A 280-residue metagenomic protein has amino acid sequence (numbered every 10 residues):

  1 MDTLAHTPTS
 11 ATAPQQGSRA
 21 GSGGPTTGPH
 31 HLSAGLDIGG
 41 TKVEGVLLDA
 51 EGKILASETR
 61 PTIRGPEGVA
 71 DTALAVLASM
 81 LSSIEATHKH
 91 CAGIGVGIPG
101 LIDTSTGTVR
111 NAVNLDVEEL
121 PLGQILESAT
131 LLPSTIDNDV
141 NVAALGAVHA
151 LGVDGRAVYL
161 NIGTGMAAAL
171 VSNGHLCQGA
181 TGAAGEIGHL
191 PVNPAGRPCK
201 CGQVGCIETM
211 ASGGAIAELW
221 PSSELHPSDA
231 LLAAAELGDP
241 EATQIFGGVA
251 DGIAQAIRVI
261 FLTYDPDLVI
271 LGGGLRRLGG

Functional and structural regions predicted by a protein language model:
M1-G93, D103-T106, Q124-S134, G146-V158 (+2 more regions): ATP-binding/phosphotransfer module of carbohydrate and carboxylate kinases, centering on a glycine-rich
D37, G95-P99, D137, Y159-G165 (+1 more regions): Short beta-strand segments
E58-R60, V113, A180: Short hydrophobic alpha-helix segments
P61-R64, V117, A184-E186: A short acidic/small-residue loop/turn micro-motif
G100, G163-M166, G182, G205 (+1 more regions): Glycine-rich beta-alpha junction loops
G107-E118: A charged helix-plus-loop insertion that forms the helical arch/lid used to bind and gate nucleic-acid substrates
V140-A144: Active-site-adjacent loop/helix segments that line or gate small-molecule/cofactor pockets in enzymes
L145, V153-G182: Hydrophobic alpha-helical segments and helix pairs
